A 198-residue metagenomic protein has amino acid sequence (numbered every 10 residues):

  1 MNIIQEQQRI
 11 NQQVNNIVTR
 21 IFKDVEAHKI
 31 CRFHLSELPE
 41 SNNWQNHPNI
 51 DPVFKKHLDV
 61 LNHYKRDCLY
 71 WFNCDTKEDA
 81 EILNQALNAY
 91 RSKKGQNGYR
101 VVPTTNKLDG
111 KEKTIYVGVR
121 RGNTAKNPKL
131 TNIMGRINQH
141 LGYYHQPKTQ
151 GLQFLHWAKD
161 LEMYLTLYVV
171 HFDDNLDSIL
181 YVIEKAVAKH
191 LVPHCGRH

Functional and structural regions predicted by a protein language model:
M1-H198: Boundary/linker segments flanking structured domains
